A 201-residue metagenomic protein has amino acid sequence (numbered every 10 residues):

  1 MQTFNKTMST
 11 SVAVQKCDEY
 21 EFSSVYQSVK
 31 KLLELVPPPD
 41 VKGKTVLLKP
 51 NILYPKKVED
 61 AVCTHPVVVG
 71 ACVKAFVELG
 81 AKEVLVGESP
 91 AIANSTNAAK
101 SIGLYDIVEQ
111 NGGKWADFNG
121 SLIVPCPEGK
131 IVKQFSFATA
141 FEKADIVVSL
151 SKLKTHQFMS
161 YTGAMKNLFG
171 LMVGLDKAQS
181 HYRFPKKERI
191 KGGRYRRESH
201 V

Functional and structural regions predicted by a protein language model:
M1-V201: N-terminal and secondary-structure boundary signal
